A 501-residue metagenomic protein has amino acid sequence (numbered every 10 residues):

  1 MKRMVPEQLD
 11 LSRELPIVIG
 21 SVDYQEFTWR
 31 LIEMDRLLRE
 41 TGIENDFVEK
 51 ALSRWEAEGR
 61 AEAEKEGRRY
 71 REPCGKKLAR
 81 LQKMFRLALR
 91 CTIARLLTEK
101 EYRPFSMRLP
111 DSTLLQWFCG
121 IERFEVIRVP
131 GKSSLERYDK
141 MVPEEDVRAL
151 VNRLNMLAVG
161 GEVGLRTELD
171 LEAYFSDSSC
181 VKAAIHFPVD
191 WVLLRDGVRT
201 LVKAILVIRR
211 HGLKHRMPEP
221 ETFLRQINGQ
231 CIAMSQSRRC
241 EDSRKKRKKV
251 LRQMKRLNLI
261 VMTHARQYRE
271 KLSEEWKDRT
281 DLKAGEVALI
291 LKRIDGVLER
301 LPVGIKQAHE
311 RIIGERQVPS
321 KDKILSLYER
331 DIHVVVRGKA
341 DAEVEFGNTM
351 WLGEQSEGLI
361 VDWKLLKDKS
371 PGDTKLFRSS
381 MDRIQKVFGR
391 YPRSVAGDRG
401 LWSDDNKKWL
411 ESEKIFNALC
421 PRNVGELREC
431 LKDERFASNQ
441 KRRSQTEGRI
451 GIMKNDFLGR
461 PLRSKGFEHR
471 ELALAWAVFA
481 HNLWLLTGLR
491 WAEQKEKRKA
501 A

Functional and structural regions predicted by a protein language model:
M1-E62, L489-A501: Charged, often Cys/His-bearing segments associated with DNA-binding zinc-finger transcription factors
M4, W55-E62, E66, Y70-F85 (+2 more regions): Trp/Phe/Arg-rich N-terminal binding region typifying the photolyase-homology
A79-K83, L96, T113, A396-D404 (+1 more regions): Acidic, metal-coordinating catalytic cores used for nucleic-acid/nucleotide bond scission and strand-transfer chemistry
C91, F105, P130-Y138, D170-K182 (+7 more regions): Short, conserved catalytic/metal-binding motifs centered on acidic residues
E122-E329: Active-site- or DNA-interface-adjacent structural scaffold in DNA-acting proteins
G296-L298, A308, E434-A501: Basic, amphipathic alpha-helical segments enriched in Lys/Arg and hydrophobic/aromatic residues
G304-V336, D368-G389: Short, conserved active-site entrance elements at the starts or edges of catalytic domains
K339-V387: Electropositive, glycine- and tryptophan-enriched low-complexity nucleic-acid-binding patches
